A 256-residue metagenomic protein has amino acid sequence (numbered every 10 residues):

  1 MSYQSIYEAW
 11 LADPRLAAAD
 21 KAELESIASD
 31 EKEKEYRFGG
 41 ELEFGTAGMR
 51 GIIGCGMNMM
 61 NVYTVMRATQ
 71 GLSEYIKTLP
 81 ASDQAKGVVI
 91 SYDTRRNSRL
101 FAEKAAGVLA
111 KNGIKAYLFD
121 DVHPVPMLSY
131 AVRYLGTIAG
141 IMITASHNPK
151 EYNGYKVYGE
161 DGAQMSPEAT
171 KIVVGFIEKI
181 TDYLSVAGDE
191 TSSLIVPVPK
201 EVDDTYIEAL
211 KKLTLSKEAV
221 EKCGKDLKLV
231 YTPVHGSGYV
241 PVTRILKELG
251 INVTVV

Functional and structural regions predicted by a protein language model:
Y7-A105, I195-D226, S237: An N-terminal, well-structured beta->alpha segment
E8-R15, D83-D161: Ferredoxin-reductase
E33-F38, L42, N153-V256: Gly/Ser/Thr-enriched, mixed-charge loops and adjacent short helices that form phosphate/oxyanion-binding elements
T46, S146, Y231: Single, functionally critical "micro-switch" positions that shape active/binding sites and transmembrane helices
A68-L72, A105, L128-A131, V242 (+1 more regions): Buried hydrophobic packing segments
K77-S82, V108-Y117, L135-A139, Y183 (+2 more regions): Secondary-structure transition/capping motifs at alpha-helix termini and the adjoining loop/turn into the next element
